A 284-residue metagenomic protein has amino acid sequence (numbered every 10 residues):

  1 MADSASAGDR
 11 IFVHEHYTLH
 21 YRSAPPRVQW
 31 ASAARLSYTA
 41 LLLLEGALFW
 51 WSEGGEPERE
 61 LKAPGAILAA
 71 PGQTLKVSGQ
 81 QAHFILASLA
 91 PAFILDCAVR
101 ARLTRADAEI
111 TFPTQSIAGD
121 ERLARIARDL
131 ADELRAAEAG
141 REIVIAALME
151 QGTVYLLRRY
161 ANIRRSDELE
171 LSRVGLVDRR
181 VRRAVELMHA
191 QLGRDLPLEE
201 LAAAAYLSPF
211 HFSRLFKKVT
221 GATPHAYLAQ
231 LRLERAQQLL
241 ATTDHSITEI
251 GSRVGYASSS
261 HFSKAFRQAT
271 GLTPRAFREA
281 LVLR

Functional and structural regions predicted by a protein language model:
M1-S4, R164-S172: N-terminal intrinsically disordered/low-complexity leader segments
D3, A108-A118, L171, E199-E200: A ubiquitous short alpha-helical element
R10-A108, R135-I145: N-terminal regulatory/effector-sensing and dimerization cores that precede helix-turn-helix DNA-binding domains
T104-Q151, Y155-I163, E186: Amphipathic alpha-helical segments enriched in hydrophobic/aromatic residues interleaved with Lys/Arg
D120, A124, E142, A146 (+4 more regions): Short, structured helix-loop boundary elements
Y155-A161, E170-R173, R183-H189, R194-L231 (+2 more regions): Basic/polar phosphate-binding segments, predominantly the helix-turn-helix DNA-binding elements of transcriptional
L239-L240: Cytosolic nucleotide-binding catalytic cores of signal-transduction proteins
